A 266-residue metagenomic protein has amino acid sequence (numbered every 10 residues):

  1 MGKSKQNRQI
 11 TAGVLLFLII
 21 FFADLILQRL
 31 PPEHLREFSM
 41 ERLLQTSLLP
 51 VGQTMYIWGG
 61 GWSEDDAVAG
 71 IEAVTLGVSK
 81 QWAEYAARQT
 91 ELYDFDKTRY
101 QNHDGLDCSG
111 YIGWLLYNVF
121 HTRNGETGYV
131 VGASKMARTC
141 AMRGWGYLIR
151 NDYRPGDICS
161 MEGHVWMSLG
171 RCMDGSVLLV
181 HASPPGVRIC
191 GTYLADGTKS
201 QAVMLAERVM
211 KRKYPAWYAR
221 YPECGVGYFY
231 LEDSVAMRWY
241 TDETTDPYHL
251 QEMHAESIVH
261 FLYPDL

Functional and structural regions predicted by a protein language model:
G2-F17: N-terminal Sec-pathway targeting helices
K3-Q6, L25, L178: Intrinsic low-complexity/disordered segments
L18-I26: Hydrophobic alpha-helical membrane-insertion segments, chiefly the h-region of N-terminal signal peptides
I26-V119, R238-L266: N-terminal capping segments
M55-V78, G175-H181, G186-V203: Internal, charge-rich low-complexity segments
F120-S200: ...with weaker cross-activation on analogous glycine-rich loops/strands in unrelated enzymes
A195-L266: Low-complexity, Gly/Ser/Thr/Pro-rich intrinsically disordered linker/tail segments
